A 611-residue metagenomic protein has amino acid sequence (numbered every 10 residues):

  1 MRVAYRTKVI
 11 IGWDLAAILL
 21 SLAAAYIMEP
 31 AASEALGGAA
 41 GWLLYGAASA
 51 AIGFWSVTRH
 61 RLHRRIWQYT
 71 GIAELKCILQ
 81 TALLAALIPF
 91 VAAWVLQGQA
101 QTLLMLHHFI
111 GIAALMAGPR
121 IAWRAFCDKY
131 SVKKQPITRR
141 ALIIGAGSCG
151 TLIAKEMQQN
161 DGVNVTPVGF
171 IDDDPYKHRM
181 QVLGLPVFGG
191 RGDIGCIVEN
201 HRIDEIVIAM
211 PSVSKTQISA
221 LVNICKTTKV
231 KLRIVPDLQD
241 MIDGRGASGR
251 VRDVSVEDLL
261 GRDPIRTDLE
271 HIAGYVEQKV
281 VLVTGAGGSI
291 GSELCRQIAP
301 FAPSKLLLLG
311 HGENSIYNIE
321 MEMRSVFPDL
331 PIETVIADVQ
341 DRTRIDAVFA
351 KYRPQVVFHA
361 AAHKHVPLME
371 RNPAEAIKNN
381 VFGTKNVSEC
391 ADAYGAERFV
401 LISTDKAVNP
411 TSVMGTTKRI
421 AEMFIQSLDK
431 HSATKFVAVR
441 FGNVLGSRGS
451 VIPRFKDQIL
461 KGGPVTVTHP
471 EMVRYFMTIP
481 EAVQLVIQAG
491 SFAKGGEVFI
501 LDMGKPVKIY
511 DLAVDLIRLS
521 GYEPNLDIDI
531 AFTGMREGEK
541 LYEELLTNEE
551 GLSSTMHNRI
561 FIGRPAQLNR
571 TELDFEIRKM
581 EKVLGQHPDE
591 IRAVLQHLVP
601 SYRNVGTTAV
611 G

Functional and structural regions predicted by a protein language model:
M1-I137, A141, V165, I208 (+2 more regions): Signature of alpha-helical transmembrane segments in polytopic membrane proteins
G12, I27-G37, F126-G244, N314-E320 (+3 more regions): A solvent-exposed beta-alpha-beta segment
R191, I218-V280, D392: Flexible, Lys/Arg-rich cytosolic regulatory linkers and terminal tails that connect or flank
S219-V235, K305-G312, K351, V356 (+1 more regions): NAD(P)-cofactor binding segment of oxidoreductase domains
G244, H359, H363-E422, S427-D429: Conserved Rossmann-fold NAD(P)-dependent oxidoreductase catalytic core, especially the SDR/UDP-sugar
G249-D253, E257, G261-R353, G551: N-terminal Rossmann/SDR dinucleotide-binding element
R266, H271-Y275, M423, S427-N443 (+1 more regions): Strand-loop microenvironment adjacent to phosphate/nucleotide-handling motifs in alpha/beta enzyme folds
I336, K378, F532: Conserved residues in the N-terminal Rossmann fold of short-chain dehydrogenase/reductase
